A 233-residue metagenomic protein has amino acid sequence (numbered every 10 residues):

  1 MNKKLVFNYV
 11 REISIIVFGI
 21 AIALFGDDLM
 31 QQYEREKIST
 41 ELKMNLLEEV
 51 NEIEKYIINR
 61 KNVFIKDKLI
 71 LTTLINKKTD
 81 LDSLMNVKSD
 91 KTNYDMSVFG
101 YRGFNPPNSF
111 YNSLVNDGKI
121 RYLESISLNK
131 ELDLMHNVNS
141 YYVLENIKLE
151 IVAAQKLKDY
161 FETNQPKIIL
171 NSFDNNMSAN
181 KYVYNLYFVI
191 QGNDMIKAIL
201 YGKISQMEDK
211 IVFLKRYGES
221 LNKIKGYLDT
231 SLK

Functional and structural regions predicted by a protein language model:
M1-K3, F7, D28-K233: Long, hydrophobic alpha-helical segments that serve as membrane-spanning/inserting helices
E12-F25: Hydrophobic membrane-insertion alpha-helices, especially the h-region of bacterial N-terminal signal peptides
